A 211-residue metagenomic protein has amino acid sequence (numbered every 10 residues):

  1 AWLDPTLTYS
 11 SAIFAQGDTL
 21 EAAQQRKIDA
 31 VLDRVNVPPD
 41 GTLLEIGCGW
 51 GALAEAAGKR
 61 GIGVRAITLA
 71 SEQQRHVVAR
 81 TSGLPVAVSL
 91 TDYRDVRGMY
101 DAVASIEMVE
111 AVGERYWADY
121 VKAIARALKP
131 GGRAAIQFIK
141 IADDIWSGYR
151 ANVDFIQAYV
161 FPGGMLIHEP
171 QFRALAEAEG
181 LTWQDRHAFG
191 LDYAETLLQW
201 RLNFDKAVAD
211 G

Functional and structural regions predicted by a protein language model:
A1-R34: Conserved Class I S-adenosyl-L-methionine-dependent methyltransferase catalytic core
P39-G47: Conserved class I S-adenosyl-L-methionine
W50-G61: Conserved SAM-binding loop of SAM-dependent methyltransferases across substrates and taxa, primarily the Class I
S82-Y93: Conserved SAM-binding strand-loop segment of SAM-dependent methyltransferases
R94-V103: A short acidic, Gly/Pro-enriched loop at the edge of an enzyme's catalytic core that lines a small-molecule cofactor
A118-P130: A short glycine-rich, Lys/Arg-flanked "PGG" loop and its adjoining helix->strand segment in the class I
G131-I139: Conserved beta-strand signature within the Rossmann-like core of class I S-adenosyl-L-methionine
K140-G211: Substrate-binding/catalytic lobe of Class I Rossmann-like enzymes that use SAM or dcSAM, i.e., the mid-to-C-terminal
